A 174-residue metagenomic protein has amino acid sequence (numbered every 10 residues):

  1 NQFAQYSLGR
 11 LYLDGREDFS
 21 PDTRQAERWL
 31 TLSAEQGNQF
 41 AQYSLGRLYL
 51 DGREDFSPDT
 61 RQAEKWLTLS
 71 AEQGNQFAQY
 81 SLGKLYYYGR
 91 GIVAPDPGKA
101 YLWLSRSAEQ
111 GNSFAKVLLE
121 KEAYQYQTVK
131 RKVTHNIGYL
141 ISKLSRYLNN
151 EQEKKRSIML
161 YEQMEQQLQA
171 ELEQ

Functional and structural regions predicted by a protein language model:
N1, G15-R16, Q36-N38, G52-R53 (+5 more regions): Short helix-capping/linker turns of helical repeat alpha-solenoids
N1-D14, P21-R24, R28, L32-E35: Low-complexity/repetitive intrinsically disordered segments
S7-G15, S44-G52, S81-Y88, L118-Y124: Hydrophobic face of amphipathic alpha-helices that form TPR/SEL1-like repeat modules and related alpha-solenoid
F19-W29, F56-W66, V93-W103, V129-H135: Structural signature of tandem alpha-helical TPR/SEL1-like repeats, specifically the intra-repeat loop/turn
A123-I141: Alpha-helical linker/edge segments of TPR/alpha-solenoid repeat scaffolds and analogous pre-/post-domain helices
N150-Q174: Helical anchoring/docking segments at protein termini
